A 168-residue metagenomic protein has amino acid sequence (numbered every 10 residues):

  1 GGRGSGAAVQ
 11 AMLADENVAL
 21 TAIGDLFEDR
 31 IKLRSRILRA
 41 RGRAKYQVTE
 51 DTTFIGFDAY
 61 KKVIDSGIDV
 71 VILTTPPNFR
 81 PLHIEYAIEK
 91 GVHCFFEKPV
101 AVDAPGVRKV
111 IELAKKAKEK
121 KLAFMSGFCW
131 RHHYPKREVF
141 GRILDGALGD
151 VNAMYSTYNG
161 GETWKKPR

Functional and structural regions predicted by a protein language model:
G1-V92, P105-K121: N-terminal glycine-/serine-/threonine-rich beta1-alpha1-beta2 phosphate-ribose binding loop of Rossmann-like
G2, F27, P99-V100, N152: Alpha-helical hydrophobic packing sites
G4, P81, P99, R137-E138: Hydrophobic alpha-helical segments, especially transmembrane helices and their immediate juxtamembrane helical caps
H93, V100-R168: A contiguous active-site-proximal alpha/beta segment in oxidoreductase catalytic domains
